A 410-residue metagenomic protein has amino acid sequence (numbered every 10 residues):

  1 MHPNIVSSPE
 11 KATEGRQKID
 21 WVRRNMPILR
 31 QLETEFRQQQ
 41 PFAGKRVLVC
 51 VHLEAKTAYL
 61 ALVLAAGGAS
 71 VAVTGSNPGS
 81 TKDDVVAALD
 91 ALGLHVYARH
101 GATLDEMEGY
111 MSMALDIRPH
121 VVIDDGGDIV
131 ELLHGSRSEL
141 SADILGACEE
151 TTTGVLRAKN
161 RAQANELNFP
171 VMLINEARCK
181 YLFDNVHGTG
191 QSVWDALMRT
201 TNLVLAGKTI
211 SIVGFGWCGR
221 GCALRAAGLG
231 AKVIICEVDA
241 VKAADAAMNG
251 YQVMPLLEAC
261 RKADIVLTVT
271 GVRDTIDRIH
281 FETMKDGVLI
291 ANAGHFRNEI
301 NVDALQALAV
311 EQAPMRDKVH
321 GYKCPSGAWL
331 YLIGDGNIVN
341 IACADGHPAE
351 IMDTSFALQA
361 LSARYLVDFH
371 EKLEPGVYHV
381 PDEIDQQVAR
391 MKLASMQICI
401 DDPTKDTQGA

Functional and structural regions predicted by a protein language model:
H2-F42, V73-T81, V86-K208, D401: Glycine/serine-rich phosphate-binding loop and adjoining beta1-alpha1 elements at the start of nucleotide-handling
K11-P27, F42, R46, E54 (+2 more regions): Adenosine-phosphate binding glycine-rich loop
Q31-T34, A65, D116-R118, V130-E131 (+3 more regions): Rossmann-fold NAD(P) dinucleotide-binding segment
V51-G68, D184, G188-Q191, D195-T270: Glycine-rich phosphate/diphosphate-binding loop of Rossmann-like nucleotide-binding domains
L60, D84-A87, Y110, E131-S138 (+6 more regions): Short acidic, glycine/serine/threonine-rich loops at helix termini
G68-A69, L94, E139-A142, L167-F169 (+3 more regions): A short helix->loop->beta-strand "cap" motif at the edges of active sites that frequently abuts
G75, V121-D125, R137-T153, V272 (+2 more regions): ADP-ribose/adenylate-binding Rossmann-like module
